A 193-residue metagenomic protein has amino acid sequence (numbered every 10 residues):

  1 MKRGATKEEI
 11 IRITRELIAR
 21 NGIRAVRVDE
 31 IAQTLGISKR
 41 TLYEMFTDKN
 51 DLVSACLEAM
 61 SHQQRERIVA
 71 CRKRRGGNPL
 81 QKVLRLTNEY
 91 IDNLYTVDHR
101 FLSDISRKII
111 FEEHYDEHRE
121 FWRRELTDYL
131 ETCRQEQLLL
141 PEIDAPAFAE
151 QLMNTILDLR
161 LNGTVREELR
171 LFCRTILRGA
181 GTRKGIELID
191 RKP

Functional and structural regions predicted by a protein language model:
M1-N21, A25-T34, D51: Basic, helix-initiating cap at the start of DNA-binding domains
G36-F46: Short hydrophobic/aromatic patch on the recognition helix
L52-M60: Alpha-helical DNA-contacting segments of helix-turn-helix folds
A55, V69-T96, A149: Hydrophobic alpha-helical connector segments
L80-Q81, E117-H118, Q135-E150, T164-E167: All-alpha amphipathic helical-bundle segments outside canonical DNA-binding/catalytic cores that form hydrophobic
R85, R124, D128-E136, T155 (+1 more regions): C-terminal peripheral helix-coil segments that are non-catalytic and often amphipathic
N93, I110-E136, P146, R160-L161: Amphipathic alpha-helical packing segments from all-alpha helical-bundle domains
L102-I110, D190-P193: Short linear capping/connector segments at secondary-structure termini
